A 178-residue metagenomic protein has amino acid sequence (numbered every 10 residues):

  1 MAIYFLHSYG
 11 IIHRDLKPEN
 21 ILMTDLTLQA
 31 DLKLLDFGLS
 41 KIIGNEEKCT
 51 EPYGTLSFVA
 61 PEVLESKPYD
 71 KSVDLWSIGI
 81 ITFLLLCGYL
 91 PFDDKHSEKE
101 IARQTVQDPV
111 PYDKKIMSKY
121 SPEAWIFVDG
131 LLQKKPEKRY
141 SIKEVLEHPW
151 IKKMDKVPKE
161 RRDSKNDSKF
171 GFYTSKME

Functional and structural regions predicted by a protein language model:
H7-T24: Catalytic-loop of the protein kinase fold
T50-E62: Conserved activation segment of eukaryotic-like protein kinases, specifically the C-terminal portion of the activation
D74: Conserved catalytic-loop aspartate of Hanks-type protein kinases
C87-P91: Structural helix C-cap motif within protein kinase domains
K119-L132: Conserved C-terminal C-lobe helix
Q133-P158: Terminal C-lobe "cap" of eukaryotic-type protein kinase domains
